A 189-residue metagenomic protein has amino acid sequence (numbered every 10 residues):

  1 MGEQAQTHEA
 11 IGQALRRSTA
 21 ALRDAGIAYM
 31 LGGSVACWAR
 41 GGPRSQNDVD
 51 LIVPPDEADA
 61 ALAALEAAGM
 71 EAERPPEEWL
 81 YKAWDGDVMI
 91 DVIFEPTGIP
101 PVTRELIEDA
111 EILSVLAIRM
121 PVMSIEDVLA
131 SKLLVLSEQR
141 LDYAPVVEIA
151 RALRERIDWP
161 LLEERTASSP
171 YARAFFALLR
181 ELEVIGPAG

Functional and structural regions predicted by a protein language model:
M1-G189: Compositionally biased terminal segments of proteins
